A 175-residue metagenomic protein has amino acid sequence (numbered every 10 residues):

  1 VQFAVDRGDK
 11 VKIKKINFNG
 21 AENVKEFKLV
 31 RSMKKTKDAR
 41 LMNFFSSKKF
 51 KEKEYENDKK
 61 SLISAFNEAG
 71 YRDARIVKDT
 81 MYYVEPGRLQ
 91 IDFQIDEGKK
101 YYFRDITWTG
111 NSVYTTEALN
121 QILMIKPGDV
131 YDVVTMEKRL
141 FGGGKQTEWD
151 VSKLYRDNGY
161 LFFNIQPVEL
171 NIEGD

Functional and structural regions predicted by a protein language model:
V1-D175: Periplasmic polypeptide-binding modules associated with outer-membrane biogenesis and secretion
